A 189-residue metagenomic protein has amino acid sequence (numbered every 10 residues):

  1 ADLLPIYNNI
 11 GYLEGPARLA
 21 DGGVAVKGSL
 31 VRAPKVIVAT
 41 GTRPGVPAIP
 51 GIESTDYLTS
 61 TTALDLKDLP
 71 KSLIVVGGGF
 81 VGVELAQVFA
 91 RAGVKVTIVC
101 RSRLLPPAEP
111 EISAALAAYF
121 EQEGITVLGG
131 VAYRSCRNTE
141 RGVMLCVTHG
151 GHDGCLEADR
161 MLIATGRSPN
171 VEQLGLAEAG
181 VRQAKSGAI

Functional and structural regions predicted by a protein language model:
A1, L64-D65, P70-I74, F80-G154: Rossmann-like dinucleotide-binding cores of NAD(P)H-dependent redox enzymes
G11-G23, G45, G129-G142: A conserved short coil-to-beta-strand element within the FAD-binding core of flavoproteins
E14, A20-G22, K27-D56, S72: Glycine/serine-rich phosphate-binding loop and adjoining beta1-alpha1 elements at the start of nucleotide-handling
E14, A33, S54, L69-S72 (+4 more regions): Phosphate-coordination loops involved in phosphoryl transfer and adenosine-cofactor binding
V26-K35, G151-R160, V171: Core beta-strand elements of the Rossmann-like FAD/NAD(P) dinucleotide-binding domain in flavoenzyme oxidoreductases
G41-T42, H149, L162, G166-R167: Short glycine-/small-residue-rich Rossmann-like dinucleotide-binding loops
E53-L69, C155-I189: FAD-site-proximal beta/loop scaffold in flavoenzymes
